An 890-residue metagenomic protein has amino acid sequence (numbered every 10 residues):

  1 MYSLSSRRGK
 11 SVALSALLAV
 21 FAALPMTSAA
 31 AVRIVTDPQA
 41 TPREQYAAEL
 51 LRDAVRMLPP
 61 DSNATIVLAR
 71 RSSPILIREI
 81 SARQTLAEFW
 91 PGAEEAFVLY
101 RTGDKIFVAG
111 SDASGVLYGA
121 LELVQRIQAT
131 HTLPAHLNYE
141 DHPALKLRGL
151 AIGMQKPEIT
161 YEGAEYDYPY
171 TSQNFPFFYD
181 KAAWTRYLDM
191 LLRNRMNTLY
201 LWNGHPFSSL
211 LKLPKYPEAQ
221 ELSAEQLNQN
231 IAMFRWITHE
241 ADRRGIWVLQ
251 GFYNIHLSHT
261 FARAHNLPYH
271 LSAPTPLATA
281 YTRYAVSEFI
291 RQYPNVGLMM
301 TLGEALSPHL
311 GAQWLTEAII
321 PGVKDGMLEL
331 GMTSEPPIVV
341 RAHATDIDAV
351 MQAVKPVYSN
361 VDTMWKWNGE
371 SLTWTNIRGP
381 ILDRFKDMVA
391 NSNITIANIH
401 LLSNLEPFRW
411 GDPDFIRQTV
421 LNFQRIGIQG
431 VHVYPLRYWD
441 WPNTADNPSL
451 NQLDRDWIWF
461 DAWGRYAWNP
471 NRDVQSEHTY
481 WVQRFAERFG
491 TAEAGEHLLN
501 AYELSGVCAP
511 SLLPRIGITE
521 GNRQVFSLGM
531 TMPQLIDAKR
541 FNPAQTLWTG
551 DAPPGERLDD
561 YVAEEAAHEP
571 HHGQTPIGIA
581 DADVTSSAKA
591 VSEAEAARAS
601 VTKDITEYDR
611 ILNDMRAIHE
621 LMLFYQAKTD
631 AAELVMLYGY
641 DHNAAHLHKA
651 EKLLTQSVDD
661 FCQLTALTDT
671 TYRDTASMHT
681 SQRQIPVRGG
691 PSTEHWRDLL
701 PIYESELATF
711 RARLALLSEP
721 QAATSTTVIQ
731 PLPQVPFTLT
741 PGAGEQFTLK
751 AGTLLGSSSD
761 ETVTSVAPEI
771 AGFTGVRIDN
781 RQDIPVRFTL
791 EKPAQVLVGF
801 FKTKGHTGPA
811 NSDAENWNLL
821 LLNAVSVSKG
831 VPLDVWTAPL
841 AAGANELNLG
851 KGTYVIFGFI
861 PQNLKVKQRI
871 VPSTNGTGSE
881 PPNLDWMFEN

Functional and structural regions predicted by a protein language model:
A19, M26-G103, H136, T753-G756 (+1 more regions): Acidic, contiguous N-terminal accessory segments
L50, A54, L86, W90-T275 (+7 more regions): Feature activates predominantly on carbohydrate-active enzymes
V55, D112, L150, L191 (+4 more regions): Conserved, mostly hydrophobic/aromatic
F177, N197, E221, N228-I231 (+6 more regions): Catalytic-core regions of glycoside hydrolase
P435, S449-R688, S692, F710-T724: C-terminal non-catalytic alpha-helical accessory regions
T726-N780, T874-W886: Glycan-recognition and processing domains
T807-K865: Contiguous ligand/interfacial binding patches
K851-M887: Exposed low-complexity, polar/acidic, P/S/T/G-rich flexible segments that act as propeptides, protease-susceptible
